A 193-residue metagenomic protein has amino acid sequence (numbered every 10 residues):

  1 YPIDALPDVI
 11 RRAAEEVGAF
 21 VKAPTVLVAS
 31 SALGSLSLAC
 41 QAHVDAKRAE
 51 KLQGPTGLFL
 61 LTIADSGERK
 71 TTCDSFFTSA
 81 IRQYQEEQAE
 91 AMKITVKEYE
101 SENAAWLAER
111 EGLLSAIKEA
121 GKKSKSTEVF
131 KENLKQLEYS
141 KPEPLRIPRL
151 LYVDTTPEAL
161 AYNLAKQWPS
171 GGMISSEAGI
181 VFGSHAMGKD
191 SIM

Functional and structural regions predicted by a protein language model:
Y1-M193: Phosphate-handling catalytic cores of nucleic-acid transaction enzymes
